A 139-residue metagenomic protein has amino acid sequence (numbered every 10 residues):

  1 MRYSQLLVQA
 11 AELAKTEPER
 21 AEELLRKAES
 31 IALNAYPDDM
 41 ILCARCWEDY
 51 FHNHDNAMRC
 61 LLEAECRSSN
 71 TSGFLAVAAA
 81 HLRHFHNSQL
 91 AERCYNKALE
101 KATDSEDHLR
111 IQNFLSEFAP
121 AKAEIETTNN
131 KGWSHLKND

Functional and structural regions predicted by a protein language model:
M1, N34-A35, S69, E106-L109: Residue signature of alpha-solenoid helical repeat architecture, marking inter-repeat boundaries and helix-start
M1-L33, N129-D139: N-terminal alpha-helical interaction modules that lie
L7-V8, D38-C43, G73-V77, R93 (+1 more regions): Alpha-solenoid helical repeat scaffolds
A11, K15-P18, Y36, E48-F51 (+3 more regions): Short coil/turn linking the two alpha-helices of tandem helical-hairpin repeats
K15, R26-A76, A80-H84: Alpha-helical adaptor scaffolds
E106-D139: Terminal, low-structured helical/coil segments at or just beyond the last alpha-helical repeat
